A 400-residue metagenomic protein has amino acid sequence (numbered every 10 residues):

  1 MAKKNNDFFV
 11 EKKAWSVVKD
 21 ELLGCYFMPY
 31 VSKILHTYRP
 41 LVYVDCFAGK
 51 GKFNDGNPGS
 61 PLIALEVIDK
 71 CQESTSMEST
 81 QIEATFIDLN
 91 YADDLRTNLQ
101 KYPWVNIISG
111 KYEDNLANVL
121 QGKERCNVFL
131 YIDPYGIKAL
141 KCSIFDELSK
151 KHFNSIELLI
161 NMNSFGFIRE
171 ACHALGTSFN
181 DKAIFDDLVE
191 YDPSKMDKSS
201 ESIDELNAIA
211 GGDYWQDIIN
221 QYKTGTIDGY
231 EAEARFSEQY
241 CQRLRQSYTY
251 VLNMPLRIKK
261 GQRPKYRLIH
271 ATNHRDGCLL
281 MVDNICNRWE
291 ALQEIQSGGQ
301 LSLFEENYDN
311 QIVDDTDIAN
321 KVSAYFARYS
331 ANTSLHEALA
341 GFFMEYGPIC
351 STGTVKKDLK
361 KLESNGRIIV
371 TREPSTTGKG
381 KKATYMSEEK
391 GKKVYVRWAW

Functional and structural regions predicted by a protein language model:
M1-H336, F343-W400: Class I S-adenosyl-L-methionine-dependent methyltransferase catalytic core
